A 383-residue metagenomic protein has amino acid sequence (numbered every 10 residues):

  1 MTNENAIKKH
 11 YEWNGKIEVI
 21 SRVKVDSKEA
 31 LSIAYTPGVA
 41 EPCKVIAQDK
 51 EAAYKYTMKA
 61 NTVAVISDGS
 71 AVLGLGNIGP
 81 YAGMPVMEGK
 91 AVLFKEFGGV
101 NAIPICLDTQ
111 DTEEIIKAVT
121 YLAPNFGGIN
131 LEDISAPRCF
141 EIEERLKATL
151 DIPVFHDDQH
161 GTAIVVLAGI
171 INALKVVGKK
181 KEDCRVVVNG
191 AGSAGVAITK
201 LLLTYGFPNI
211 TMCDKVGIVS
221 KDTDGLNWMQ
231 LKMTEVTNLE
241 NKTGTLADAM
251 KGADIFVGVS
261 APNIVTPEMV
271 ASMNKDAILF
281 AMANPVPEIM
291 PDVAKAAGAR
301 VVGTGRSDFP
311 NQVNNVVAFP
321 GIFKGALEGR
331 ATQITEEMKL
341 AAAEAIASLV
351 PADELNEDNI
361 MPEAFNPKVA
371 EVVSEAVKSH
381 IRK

Functional and structural regions predicted by a protein language model:
M1-I152, S374, H380: N-terminal ligand-binding/catalytic initiation module
Y11, Y54-K59, K95-E96, Y121-A123 (+8 more regions): Solvent-exposed alpha-helices and their adjacent loops that cap or buttress functional pockets in soluble metabolic
D68-S70, I78, L107-D108, D133-A136 (+5 more regions): Short, ordered loop/turn segments at secondary-structure junctions
L73, P80-G98, H156, I164-A261: Glycine-rich phosphate/diphosphate-binding loop of Rossmann-like nucleotide-binding domains
P104, N130-D133, V154-D157, V188 (+4 more regions): General beta-strand structural signal in soluble alpha/beta enzymes
D157, A281-K383: Adenosine-phosphate binding glycine-rich loop
L231-V301, R306-D308: Rossmann-like adenosine-cofactor binding region
